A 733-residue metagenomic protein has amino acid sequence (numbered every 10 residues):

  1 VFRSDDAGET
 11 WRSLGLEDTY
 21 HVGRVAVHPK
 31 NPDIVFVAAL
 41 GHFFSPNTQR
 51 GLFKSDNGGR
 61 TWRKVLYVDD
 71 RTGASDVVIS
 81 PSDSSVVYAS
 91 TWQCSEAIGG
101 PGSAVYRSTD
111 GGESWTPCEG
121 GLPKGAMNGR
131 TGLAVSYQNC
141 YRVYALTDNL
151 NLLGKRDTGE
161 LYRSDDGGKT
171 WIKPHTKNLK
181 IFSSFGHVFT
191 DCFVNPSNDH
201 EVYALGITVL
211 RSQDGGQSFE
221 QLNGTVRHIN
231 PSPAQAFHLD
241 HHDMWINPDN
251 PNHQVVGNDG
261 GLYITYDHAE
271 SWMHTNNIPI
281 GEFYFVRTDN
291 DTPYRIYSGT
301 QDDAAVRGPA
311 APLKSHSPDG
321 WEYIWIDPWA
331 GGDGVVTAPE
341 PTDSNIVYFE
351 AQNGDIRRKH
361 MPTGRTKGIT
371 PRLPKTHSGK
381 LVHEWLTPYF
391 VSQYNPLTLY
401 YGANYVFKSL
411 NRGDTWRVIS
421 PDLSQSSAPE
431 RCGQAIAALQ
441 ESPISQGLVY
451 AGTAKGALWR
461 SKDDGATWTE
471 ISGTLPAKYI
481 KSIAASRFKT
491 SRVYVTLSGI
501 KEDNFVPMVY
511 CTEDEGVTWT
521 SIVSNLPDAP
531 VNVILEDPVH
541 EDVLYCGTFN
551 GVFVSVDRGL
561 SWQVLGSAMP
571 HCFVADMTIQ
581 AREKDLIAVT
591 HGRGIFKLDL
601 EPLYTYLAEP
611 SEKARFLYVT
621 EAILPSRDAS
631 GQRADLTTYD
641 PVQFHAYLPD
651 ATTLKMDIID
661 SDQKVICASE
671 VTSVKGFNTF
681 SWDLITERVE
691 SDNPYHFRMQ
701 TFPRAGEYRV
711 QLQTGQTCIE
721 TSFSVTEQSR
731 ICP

Functional and structural regions predicted by a protein language model:
V1-F616, T620-I623, A629-S630, H645 (+1 more regions): Beta-propeller blade termini and top-face loops
R357-K359, F644-A646, A651-S661, V665: Beta-strand-rich binding/interaction modules
T366-G368, S561-Q563, D662-S669, C718: Surface-exposed loop/edge segments in extracytoplasmic proteins
R627-A651, T679-S681: Contiguous beta-strand segments within globular domains
A651, P703-E707: Extracellular Ig-like/FN3 beta-sandwich strand-entry sites
V665-R704: Glycine-centered tight-turn motifs at strand-turn-strand junctions
L712-T714: Conserved structural position at the C-terminal beta-strand of extracellular beta-sandwich adhesion modules
T717-P733: Short beta-strand elements
